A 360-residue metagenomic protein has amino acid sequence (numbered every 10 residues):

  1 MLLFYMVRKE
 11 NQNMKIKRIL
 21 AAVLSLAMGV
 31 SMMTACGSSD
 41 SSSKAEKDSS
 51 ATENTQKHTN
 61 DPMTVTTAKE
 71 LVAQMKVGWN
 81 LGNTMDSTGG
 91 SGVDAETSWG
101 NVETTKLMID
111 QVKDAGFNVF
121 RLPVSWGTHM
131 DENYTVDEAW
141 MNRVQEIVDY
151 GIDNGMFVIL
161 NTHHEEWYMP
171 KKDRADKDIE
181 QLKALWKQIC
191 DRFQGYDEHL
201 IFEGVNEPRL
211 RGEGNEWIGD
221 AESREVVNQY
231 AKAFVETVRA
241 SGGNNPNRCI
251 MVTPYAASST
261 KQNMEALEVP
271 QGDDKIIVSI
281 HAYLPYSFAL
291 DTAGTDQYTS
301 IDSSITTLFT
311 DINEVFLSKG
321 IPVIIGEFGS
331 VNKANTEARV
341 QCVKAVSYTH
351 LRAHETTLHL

Functional and structural regions predicted by a protein language model:
M1-N13: Short, Lys/Arg-enriched N-terminal segments with co-localized hydrophobic residues within the first ~10-30 amino acids
R18-G37: Sec-dependent N-terminal signal peptides of Gram-positive bacterial secreted proteins and lipoproteins
M32-S50: Sec-dependent signal peptide cleavage junction
A51-V119: N-terminal carbohydrate-binding accessory modules
G82-T104, E132-V136, R174, S287-I305: Acidic/histidine-rich helix-loop elements that form or flank divalent-metal/phosphate-binding sites at the catalytic
E103, I109-F117, V136-L160, K171-G204 (+1 more regions): An active-site-proximal structural segment forming one wall of the substrate-binding cleft that immediately precedes
E180-G294, T310-S330: Active-site region of glycoside hydrolase catalytic domains
T349-T356: Conserved small/polar residues in nucleotide/adenosyl-binding loops
